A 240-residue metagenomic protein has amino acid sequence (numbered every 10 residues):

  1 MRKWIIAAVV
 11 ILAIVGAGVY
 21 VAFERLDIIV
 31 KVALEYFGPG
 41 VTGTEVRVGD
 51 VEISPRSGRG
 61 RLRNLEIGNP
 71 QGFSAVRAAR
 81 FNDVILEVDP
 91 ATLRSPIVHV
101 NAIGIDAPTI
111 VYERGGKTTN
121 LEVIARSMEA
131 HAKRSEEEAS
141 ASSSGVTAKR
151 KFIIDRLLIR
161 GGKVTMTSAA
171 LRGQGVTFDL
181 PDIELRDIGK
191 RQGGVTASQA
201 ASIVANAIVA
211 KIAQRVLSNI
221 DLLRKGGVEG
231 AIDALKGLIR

Functional and structural regions predicted by a protein language model:
M1-G43, V228-G230, G237: N-terminal type II signal-anchor transmembrane helix that functions as the membrane-insertion/stop-transfer segment
M1-I6, D50-P55, T92-R94: Short, functional N-terminal and low-complexity linear motifs
V9-V21, K31, E45, I67 (+4 more regions): A near-ubiquitous, low-amplitude feature marking generic local secondary-structure context
I28, R56-R59, A75-R80: Generic alpha-helical scaffold signal
G43-G72, R160: N-terminal leader/targeting pre-sequences
N64-D187, R191-R240: Secondary-structure transition motifs
